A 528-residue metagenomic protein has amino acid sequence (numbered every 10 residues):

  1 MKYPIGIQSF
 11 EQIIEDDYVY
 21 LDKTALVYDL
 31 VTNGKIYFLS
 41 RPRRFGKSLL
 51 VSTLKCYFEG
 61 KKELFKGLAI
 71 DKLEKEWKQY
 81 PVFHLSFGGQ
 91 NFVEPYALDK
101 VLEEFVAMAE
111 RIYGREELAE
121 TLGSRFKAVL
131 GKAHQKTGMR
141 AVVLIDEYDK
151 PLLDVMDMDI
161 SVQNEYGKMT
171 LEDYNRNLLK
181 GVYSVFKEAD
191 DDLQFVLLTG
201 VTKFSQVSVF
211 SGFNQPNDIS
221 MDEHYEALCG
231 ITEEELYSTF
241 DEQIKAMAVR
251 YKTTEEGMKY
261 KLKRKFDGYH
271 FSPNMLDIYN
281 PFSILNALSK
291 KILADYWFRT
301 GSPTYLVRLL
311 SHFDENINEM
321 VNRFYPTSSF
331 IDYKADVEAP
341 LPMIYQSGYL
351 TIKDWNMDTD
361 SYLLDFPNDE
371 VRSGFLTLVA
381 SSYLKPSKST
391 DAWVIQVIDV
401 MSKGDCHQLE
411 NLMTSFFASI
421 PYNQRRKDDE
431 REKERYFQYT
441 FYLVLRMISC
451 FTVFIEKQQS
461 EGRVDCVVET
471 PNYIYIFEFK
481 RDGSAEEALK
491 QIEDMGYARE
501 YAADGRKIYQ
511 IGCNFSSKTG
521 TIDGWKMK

Functional and structural regions predicted by a protein language model:
M1-K433, I448, E469: Phosphate-binding site recognition
V142, Y473-Y475, Y509: Structural motif
E165-N177, R481-A498: Mg2+/Mn2+-dependent nuclease catalytic core
V182-A189, P342-L350, Y439-M447, I492-I511: Metal-dependent nuclease catalytic cores in nucleic-acid-processing enzymes, especially RNase H-like/related
F441, V464-R481, M495: Conserved catalytic cores of phosphodiester-cleaving nucleases, focusing on short active-site segments
V444-Q459: A short acidic/basic microdomain associated with nuclease active sites
K457-Q459, C466-T470, Y501: C-terminal amphipathic alpha-helical interaction region
E500, D504-K528: Domain-level recognition of nuclease-like catalytic cores that cleave nucleotide substrates
